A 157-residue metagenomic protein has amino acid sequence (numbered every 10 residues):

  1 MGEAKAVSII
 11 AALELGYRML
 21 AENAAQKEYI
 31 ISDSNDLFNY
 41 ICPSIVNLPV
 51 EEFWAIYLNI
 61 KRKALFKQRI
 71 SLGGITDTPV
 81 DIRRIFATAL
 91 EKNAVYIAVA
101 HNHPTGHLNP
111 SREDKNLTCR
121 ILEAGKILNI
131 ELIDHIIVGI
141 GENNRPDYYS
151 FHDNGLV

Functional and structural regions predicted by a protein language model:
K5-S8, A12-G16, V50: Structured, non-catalytic alpha/beta "coupling" segments that mediate domain-domain communication and provide generic
E14-A24, I60-R69: Short, basic/glycine-rich phosphate-binding loops at helix/coil junctions that contact nucleotide phosphates
L20-F38: Long, charged amphipathic helices and adjacent flexible linkers at domain junctions
N35-K92: Histidine/lysine/aspartate-rich catalytic loop segments that bind and position anionic ligands
E52, L72, C119-V157: Divalent-metal-activated hydrolytic enzyme cores
D81-I82, R112-R120: Charged helix-capping and loop-helix junction motifs
V95-L108: Short acidic, glycine-rich surface-loop motifs adjacent to enzyme active sites
